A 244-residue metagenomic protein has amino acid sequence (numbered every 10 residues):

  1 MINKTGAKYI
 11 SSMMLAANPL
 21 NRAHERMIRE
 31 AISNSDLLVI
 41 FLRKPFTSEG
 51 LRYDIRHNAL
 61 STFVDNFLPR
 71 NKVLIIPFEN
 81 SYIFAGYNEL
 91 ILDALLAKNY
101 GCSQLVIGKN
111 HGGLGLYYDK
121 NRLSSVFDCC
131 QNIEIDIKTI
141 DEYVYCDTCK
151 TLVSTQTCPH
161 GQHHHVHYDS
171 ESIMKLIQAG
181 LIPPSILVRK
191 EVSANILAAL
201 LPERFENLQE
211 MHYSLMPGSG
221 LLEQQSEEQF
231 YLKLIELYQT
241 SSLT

Functional and structural regions predicted by a protein language model:
M1-S12, A16-N18, R26, S33-T244: Active-site cores that bind ATP or allylic diphosphates and position pyrophosphate for catalysis
N21: Histidine-centered divalent metal-coordination motifs
